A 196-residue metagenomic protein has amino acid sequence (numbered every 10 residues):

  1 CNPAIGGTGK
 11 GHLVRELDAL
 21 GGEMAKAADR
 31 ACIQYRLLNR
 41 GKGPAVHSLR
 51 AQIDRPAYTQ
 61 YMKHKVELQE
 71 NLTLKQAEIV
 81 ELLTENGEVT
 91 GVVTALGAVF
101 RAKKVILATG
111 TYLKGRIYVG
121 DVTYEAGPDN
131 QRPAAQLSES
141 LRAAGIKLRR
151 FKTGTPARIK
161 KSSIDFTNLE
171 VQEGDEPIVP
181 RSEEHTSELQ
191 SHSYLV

Functional and structural regions predicted by a protein language model:
C1-E85, L96, K104, A108-E125 (+5 more regions): Conserved N-terminal/central alpha/beta ligand/cofactor-binding core
T90, K103: Conserved acidic residues
G91-A95: Short beta-strand segments that buttress and anchor functional surface loops
